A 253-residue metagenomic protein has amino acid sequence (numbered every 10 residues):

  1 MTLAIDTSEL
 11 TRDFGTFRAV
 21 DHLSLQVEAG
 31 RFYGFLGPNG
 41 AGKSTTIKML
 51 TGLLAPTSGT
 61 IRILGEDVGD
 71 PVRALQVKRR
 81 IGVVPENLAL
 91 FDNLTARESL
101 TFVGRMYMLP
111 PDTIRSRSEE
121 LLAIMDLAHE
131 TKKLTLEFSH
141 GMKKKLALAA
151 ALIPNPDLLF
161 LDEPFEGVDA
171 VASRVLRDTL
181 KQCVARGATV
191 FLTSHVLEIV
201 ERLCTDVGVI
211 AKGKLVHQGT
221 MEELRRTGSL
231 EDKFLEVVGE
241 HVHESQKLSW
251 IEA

Functional and structural regions predicted by a protein language model:
T51: Helix-to-loop junction immediately C-terminal to a conserved catalytic motif
G59-D70, Q76-V77: Conserved ABC transporter NBD signature motif
T101, R105, D112-E130: Conserved ABC ATPase "signature" region
L159-E163: Catalytic Walker B motif of ABC-type/P-loop ATPase nucleotide-binding domains
S173-R186: Helical segment within the ABC ATPase nucleotide-binding domain
Q218-G219: ABC ATPase "signature
